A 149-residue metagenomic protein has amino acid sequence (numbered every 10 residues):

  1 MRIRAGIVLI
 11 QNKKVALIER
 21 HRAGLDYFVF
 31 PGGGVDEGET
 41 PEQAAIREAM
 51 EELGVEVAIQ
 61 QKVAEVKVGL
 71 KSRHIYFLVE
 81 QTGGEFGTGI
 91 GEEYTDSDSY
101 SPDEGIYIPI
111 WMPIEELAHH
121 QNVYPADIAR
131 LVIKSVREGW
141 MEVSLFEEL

Functional and structural regions predicted by a protein language model:
M1-A16, E37: Conserved N-terminal beta-strand and adjoining loop/helix that marks the start of the Nudix/MutT-like hydrolase domain
R4-A5, L25, S72, Y107: A conserved catalytic-core signature of glycosyltransferases
L9-I10, L17, V79, W111: Conserved hydrophobic "DFG−1" position in protein kinase catalytic cores
N12-K14, R22-G24, K71: Short strand-connecting beta-turns/loops that link adjacent beta-strands
L17, Q60-V63: A short linear hydrophobic-aromatic micro-motif
V29-F30: A short gly/proline-enriched turn/hairpin at secondary-structure junctions
V35-A58, V66-Y124, E148-L149: Unchanged
V123-L149: Charged phosphate-binding loop/patch that engages nucleotide di/tri-phosphates or the phosphate backbone of nucleic
